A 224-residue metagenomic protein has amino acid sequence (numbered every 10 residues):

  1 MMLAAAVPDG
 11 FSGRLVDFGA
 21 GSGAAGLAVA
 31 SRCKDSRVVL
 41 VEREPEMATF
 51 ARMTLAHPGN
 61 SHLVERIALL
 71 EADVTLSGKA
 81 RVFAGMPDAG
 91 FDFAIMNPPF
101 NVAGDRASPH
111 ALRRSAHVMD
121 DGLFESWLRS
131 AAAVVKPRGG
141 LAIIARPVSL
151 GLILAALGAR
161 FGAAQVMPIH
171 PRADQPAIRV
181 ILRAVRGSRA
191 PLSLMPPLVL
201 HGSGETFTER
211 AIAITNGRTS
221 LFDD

Functional and structural regions predicted by a protein language model:
L3, N97, W127, A184: Residue-level signal for inorganic ion chemistry
A4, S22, G26, F124 (+1 more regions): A general structural signal for well-ordered alpha-helical segments in protein cores
A5-S108, G158: Conserved SAM/SAH cofactor-binding pocket of Class I
P98-S126: Mobile active-site "lid"/loop adjacent to the S-adenosyl-L-methionine
D121-A177: Conserved Class I SAM-dependent methyltransferase catalytic core
P176-D224: SAM/dcSAM-binding transferase cores
